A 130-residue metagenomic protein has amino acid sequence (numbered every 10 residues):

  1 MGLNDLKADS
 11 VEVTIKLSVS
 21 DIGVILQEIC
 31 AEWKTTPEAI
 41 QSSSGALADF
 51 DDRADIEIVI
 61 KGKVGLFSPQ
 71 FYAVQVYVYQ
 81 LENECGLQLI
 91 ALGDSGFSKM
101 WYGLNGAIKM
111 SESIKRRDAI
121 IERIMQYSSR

Functional and structural regions predicted by a protein language model:
M1-S42: Terminal, regulation- and interaction-focused segments at domain boundaries
L6, S10, F50-I56, E84 (+2 more regions): Short linear motifs in intrinsically disordered/low-complexity regions
S10-K16, D55-V59, Q75, G86-Q88: Ser/Thr- (and often Asn-) enriched beta-sheet segments in non-cytosolic proteins
A39, S43-E82: Hydrophobic-ligand binding "helix-grip"
G65-D118, Q126: Beta-strand/loop substructures that line and gate deep hydrophobic ligand-binding cavities in soluble
